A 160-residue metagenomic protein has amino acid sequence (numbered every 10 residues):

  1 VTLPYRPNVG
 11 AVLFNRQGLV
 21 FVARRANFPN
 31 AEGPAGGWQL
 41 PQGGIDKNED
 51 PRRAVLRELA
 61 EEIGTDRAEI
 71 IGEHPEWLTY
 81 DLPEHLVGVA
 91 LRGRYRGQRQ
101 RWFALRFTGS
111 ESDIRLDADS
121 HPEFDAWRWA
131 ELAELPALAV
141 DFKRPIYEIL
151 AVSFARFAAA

Functional and structural regions predicted by a protein language model:
V1-L40: N-terminal strand-loop-strand
F28, L82-H85, I149: A generic membrane alpha-helix/interface feature
G44-D141: Unchanged
L132-A160: Charged phosphate-binding loop/patch that engages nucleotide di/tri-phosphates or the phosphate backbone of nucleic
